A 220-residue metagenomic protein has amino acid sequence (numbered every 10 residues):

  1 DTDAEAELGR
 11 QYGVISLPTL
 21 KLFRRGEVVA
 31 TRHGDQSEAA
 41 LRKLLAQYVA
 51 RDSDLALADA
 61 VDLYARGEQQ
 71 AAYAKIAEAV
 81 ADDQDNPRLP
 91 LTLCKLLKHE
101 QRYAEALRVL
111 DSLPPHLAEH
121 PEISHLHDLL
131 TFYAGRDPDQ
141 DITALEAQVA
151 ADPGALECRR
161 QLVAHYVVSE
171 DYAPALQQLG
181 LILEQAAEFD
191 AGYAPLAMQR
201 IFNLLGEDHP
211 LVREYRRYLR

Functional and structural regions predicted by a protein language model:
D1-V49: Thioredoxin-like thiol-disulfide oxidoreductase module
R66, E100, A134-R136, S169 (+1 more regions): Structural motif corresponding to the intra-repeat A-B loop/turn of tetratricopeptide repeats
Q69-Q70, Y103, L156, Y172 (+1 more regions): TPR-repeat structural position
Q84, L117-A118, P153-G154, E170 (+2 more regions): Short coil turns that delineate tetratricopeptide repeat
L110-A151: Alpha-helical adaptor scaffolds
